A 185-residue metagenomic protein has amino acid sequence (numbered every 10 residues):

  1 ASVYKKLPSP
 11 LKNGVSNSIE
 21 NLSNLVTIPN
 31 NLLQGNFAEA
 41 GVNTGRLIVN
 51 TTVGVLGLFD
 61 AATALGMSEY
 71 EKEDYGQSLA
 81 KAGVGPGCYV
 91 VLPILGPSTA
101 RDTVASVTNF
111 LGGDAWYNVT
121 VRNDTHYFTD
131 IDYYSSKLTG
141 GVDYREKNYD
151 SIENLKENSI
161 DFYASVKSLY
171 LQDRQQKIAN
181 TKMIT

Functional and structural regions predicted by a protein language model:
A1, N13-V15, D173: Transmembrane beta-barrel domains of Gram-negative outer membranes and organellar outer membranes
A1-K5, T27, K147: Acidic/histidine-rich, surface-exposed loop or edge segments in extracytoplasmic proteins
A1-L11, L33-F37: Membrane-helix and juxtamembrane interface regions of eukaryotic multi-pass membrane proteins
S2-K5, L65, T139-D143: Short amphipathic alpha-helical segments, especially helix-boundary/capping motifs
K6, P10, G14-N17, N154-D161: Short, contiguous, pocket-lining structural segments that sit at or immediately flank catalytic/ligand-binding sites
N17-A100: Mid-length scaffold segments of soluble, non-membrane domains
Q77, A82-T185: A structured, mid-to-C-terminal "fold-capping" secondary-structure block
